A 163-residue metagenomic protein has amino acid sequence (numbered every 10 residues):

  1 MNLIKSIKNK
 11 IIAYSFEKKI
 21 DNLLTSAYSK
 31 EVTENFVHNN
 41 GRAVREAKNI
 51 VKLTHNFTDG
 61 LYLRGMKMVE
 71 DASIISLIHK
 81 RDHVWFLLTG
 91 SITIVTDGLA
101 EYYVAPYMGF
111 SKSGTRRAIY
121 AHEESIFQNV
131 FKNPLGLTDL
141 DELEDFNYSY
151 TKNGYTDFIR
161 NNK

Functional and structural regions predicted by a protein language model:
M1-G65, D97, Y155-K163: A short, N-terminal "cap"/entry segment at the start of jelly-roll beta-barrel domains of the cupin/DSBH fold
N56-T58, G65, T96-A118: Short acidic-glycine-tyrosine-enriched beta hairpin
Y62-K80: Conserved short histidine dyad/triad with adjacent acidic residue
A72, Y107, T115, E123-S125: Surface-exposed loop/turn positions
H79-G98: Glycine- and acidic-residue-biased ligand/ion/polar-headgroup-sensing regions
V84, S91, R116, E124-I126: Structural motif
Y120-K163: Double-stranded beta-helix
